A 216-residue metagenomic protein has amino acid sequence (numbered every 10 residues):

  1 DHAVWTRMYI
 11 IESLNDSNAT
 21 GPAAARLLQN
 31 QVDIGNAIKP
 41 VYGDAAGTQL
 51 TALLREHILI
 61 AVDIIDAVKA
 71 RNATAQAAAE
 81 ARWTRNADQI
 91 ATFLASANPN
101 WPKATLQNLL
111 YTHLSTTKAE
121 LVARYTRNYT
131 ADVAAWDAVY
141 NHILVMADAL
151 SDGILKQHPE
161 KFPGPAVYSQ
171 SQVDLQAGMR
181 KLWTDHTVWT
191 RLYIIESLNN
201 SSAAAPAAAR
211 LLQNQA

Functional and structural regions predicted by a protein language model:
D1-S13, S17-T20, A24-L27, Q31 (+4 more regions): C-terminal amphipathic alpha-helix
L28-I65, A216: Mid-chain, structured segments of secreted extracytoplasmic proteins
